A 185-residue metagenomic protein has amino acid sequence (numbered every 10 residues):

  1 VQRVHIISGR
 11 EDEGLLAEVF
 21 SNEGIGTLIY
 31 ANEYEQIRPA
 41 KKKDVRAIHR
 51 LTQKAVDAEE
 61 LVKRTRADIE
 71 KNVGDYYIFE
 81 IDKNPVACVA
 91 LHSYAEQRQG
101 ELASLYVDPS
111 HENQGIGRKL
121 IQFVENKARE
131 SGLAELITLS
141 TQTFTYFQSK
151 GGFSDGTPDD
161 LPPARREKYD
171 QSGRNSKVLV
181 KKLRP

Functional and structural regions predicted by a protein language model:
V1-K71, N113: C-terminal catalytic "cap/lid" subdomain
K63-V107: A conserved beta-strand-loop-helix scaffold within acyl/acetyltransferase catalytic domains
G74-Y76, G173-V180: Short hydrophobic/aromatic beta-strand or adjacent loop that forms the aromatic wall/cage of a ligand/substrate-binding
V107, N113-N126, T138: Conserved acetyl-CoA-binding loop-helix of GNAT-fold acetyltransferases
K127-T141: Conserved GNAT acetyl-CoA-binding A-motif
I137-L139, S154-K177: Conserved catalytic-core motifs of GNAT/GCN5-like acyltransferases
F147-F153: Conserved active-site tyrosine of GNAT-family acetyltransferases
